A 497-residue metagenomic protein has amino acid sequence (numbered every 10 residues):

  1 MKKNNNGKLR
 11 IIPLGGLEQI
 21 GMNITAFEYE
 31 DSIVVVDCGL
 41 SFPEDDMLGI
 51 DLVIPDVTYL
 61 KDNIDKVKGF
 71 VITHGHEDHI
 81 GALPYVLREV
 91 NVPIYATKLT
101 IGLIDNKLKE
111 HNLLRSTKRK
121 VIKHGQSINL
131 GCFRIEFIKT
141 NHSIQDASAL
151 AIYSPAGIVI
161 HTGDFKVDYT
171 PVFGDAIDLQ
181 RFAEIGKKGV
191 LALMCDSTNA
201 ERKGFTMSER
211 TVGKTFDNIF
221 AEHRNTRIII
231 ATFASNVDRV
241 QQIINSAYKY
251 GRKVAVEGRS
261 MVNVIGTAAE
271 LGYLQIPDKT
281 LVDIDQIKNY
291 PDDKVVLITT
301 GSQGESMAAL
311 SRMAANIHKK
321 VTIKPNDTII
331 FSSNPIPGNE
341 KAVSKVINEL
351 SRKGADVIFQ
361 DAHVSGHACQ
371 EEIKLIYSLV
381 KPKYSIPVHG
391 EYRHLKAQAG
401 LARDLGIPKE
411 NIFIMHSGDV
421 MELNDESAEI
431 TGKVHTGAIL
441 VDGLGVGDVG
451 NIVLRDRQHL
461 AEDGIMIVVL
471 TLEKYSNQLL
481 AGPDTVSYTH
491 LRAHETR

Functional and structural regions predicted by a protein language model:
K2-V71, H76-N289, A308-T322, K341-S344: His/Asp/Glu-rich metal-coordinating catalytic cores of metallo-dependent phosphodiesterases/hydrolases acting on
M207-F331, I336-P337, S344-F359, S365 (+4 more regions): Hard-cation-handling environments
T489-T496: Conserved small/polar residues in nucleotide/adenosyl-binding loops
